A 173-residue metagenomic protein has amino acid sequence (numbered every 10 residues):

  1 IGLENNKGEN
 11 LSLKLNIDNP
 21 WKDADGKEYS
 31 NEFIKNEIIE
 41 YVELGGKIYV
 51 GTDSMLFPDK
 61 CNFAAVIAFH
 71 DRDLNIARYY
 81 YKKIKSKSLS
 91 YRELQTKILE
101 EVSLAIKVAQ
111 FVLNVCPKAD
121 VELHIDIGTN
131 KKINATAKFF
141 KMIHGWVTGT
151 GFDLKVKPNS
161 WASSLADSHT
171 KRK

Functional and structural regions predicted by a protein language model:
L3, G8-V50, M55-L56: Basic, amphipathic N-terminal segments that precede the first structured/catalytic domain
L3, K87-Q95, L165-S168, R172: Catalytic phosphate/metal-binding cores of nucleic-acid and nucleotide-processing enzymes, i.e., regions that mediate
Y49, D120-I127: Short glycine-rich phosphate-binding loop at a beta-alpha junction
V50-G51, M55-Y79: Acidic, metal-ligating active-site segments
R72-R92: Electropositive, glycine- and tryptophan-enriched low-complexity nucleic-acid-binding patches
K85-C116: Acidic helix/loop or adjacent segment enriched in Glu/Asp that either coordinates divalent metal
P117-D120, S160-A166, T170-K173: Extended, alpha-helix-rich binding/interface surfaces that flank or overlap catalytic cores and mediate recognition
I125-S160, H169-T170: Short, low-complexity, polybasic intrinsically disordered segments
